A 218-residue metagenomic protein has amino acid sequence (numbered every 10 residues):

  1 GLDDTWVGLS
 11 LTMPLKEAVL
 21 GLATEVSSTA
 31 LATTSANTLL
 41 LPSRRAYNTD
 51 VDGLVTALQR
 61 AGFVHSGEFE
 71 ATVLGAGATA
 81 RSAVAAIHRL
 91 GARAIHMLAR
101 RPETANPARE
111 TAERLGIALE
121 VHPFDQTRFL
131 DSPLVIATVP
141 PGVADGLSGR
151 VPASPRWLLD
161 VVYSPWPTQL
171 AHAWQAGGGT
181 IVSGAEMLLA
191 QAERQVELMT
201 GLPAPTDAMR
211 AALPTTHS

Functional and structural regions predicted by a protein language model:
G1-F63, P165: Phosphate/diphosphate ligand-binding glycine-rich loop within oxidoreductases
A18, P102-A108, G146, W166-Q169: Short, charged/polar "capping" segments at the starts of alpha-helices and the immediately preceding loops
G21-T24, T56, R60, A85-R89 (+3 more regions): Short, well-ordered alpha-helices that flank and scaffold nucleotide-derived cofactor binding pockets
V51, L58, G62, G67-H88 (+2 more regions): Glycine-rich adenosine-cofactor-binding loop
E70, R93-H96, A118, W157: Residues at the starts of beta-strands that form the adenosine-phosphate
A92-L115: NAD(P)-binding Rossmann-fold cofactor-contacting core
L115-V182: Rossmann-like adenosine-cofactor binding region
L159-T206, A212: Rossmann-fold NAD(P)-binding glycine/threonine-rich loop
